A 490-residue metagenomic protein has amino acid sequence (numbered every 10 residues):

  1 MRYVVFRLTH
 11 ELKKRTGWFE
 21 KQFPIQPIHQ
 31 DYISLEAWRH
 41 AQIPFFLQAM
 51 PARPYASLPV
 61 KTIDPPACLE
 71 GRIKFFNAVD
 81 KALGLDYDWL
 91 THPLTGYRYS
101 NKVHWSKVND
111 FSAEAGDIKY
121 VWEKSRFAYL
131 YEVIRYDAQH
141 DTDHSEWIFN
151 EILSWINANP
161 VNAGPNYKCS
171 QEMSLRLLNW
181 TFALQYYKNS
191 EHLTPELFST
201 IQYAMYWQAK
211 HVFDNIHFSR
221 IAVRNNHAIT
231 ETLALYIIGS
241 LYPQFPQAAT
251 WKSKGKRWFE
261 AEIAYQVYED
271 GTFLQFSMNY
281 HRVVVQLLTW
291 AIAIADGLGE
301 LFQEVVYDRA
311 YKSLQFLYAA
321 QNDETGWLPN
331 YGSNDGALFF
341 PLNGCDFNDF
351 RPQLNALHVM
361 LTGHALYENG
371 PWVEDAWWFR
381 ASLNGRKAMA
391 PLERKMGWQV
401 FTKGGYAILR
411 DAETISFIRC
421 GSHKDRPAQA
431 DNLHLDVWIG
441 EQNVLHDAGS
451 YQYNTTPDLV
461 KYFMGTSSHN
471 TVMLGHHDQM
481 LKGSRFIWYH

Functional and structural regions predicted by a protein language model:
M1-H40: Membrane-proximal basic amphipathic "stem/tether" segments
A67-K107: Low-complexity, Ser/Thr/Pro/Gly-enriched N-terminal "stalk/linker" regions
T91-P93, Y131, R410-D411, R419-C420 (+2 more regions): Pocket-edge structural micro-motifs
N101-A310: Aromatic-lined, polymer-binding surfaces characteristic of secreted/periplasmic polysaccharide-degrading enzymes
W122, K168, M173, D425 (+2 more regions): Short alpha-helix boundary/capping segments
T272-Q275, N279-V444: Carbohydrate-active enzyme catalytic cores, enriched for enzymes that act on polyanionic acidic polysaccharides
D431-H490: Active-site rim segments in enzyme catalytic domains, especially the processed small/beta chain of N-terminal
